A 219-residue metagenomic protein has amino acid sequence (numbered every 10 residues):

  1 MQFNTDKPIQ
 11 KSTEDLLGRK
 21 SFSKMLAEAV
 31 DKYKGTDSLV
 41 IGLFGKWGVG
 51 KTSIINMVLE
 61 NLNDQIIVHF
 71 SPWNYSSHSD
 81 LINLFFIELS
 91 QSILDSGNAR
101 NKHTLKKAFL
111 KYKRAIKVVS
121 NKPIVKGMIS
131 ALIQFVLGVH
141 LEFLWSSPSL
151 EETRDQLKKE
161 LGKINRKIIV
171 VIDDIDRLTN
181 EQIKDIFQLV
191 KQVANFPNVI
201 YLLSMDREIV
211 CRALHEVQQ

Functional and structural regions predicted by a protein language model:
M1-K11, L16, E88-L89, Q134 (+2 more regions): Extended, composition-driven regions rather than compact fold-specific motifs
M1-Y75, N83, V193: Walker A/P-loop-proximal flanking segment of P-loop NTPase domains
L16, K20, K24, D37 (+6 more regions): Conserved structured core elements
K51-T52, S77-D80, I209-L214: Switch/connector loops and helix/strand junctions flanking conserved nucleotide-binding motifs in nucleotide-processing
I55, E60-K163: P-loop NTPase nucleotide-binding core
E60, F86-I87, I186-L189, Q219: Glycine-rich, phosphate-binding/catalytic loops in enzymes
Q65, Q218-Q219: A short helix-turn-beta junction within AAA+ P-loop NTPase domains corresponding to the substrate/partner-engaging
S149-R212, E216-V217: Conserved Walker B catalytic segment
